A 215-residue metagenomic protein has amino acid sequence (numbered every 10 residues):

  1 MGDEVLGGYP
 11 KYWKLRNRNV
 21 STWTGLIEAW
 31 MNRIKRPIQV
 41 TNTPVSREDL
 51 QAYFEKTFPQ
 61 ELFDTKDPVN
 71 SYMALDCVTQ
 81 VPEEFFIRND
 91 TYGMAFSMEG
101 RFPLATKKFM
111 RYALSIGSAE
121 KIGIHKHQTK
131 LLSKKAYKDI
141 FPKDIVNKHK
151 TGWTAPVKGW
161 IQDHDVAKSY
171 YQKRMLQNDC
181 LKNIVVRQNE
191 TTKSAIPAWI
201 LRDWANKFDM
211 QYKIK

Functional and structural regions predicted by a protein language model:
M1-G2, F141: A secondary-structure boundary/capping signal
G2-M31: A mobile, often basic/glycine-rich helix-loop segment that functions as the active-site lid/recognition loop
G25-K215: Adenosyl-5′-phosphate
